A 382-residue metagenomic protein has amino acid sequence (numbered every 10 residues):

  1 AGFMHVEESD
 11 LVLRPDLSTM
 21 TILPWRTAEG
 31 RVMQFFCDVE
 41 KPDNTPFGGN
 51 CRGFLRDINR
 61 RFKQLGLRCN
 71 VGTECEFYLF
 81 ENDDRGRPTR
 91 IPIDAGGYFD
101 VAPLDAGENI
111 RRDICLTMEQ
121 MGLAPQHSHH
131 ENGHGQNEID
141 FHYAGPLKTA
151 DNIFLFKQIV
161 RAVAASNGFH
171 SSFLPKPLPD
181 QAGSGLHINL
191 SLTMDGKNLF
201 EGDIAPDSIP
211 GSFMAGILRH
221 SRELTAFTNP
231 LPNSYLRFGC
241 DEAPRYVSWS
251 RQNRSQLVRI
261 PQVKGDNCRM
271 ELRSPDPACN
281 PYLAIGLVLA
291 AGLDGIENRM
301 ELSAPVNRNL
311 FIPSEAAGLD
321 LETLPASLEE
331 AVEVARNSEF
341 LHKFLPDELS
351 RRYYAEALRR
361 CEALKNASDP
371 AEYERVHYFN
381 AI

Functional and structural regions predicted by a protein language model:
A1-I382: Glycine-rich, acidic/polar active-site loops that bind/position phosphate-bearing ligands
